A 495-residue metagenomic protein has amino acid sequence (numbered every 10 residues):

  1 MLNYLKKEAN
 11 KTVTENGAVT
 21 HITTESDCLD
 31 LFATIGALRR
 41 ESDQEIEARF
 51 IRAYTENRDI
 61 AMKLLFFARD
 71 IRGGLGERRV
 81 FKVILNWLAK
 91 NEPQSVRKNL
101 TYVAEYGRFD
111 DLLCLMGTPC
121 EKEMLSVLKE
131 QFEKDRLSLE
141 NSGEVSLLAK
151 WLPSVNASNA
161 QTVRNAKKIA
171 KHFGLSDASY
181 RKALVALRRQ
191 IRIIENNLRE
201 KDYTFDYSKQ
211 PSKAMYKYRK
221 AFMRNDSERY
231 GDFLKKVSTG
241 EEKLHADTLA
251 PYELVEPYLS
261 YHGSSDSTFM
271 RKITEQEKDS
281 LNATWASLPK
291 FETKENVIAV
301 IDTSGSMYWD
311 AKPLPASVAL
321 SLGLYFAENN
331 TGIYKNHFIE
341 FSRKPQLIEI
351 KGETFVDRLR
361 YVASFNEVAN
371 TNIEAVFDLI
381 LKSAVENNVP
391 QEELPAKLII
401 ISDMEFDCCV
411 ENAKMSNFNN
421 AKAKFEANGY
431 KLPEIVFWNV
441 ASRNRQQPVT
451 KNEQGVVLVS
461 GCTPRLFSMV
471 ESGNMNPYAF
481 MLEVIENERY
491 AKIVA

Functional and structural regions predicted by a protein language model:
M1-V318, E328-A495: Long lumenal/extracellular ectodomains of secretory and single-pass membrane proteins
